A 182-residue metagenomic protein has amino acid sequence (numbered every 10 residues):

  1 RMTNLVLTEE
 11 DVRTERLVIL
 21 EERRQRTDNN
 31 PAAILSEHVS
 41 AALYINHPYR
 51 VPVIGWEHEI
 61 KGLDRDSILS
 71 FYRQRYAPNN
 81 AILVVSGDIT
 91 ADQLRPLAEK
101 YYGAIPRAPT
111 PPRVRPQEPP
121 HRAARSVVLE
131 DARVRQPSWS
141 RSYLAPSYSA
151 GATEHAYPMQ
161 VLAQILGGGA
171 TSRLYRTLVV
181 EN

Functional and structural regions predicted by a protein language model:
R1-T14, G169-A170: M16/insulysin-pitrilysin zinc metalloprotease superfamily fold
M2-L7, K100-P109: A common structural junction motif
E9, R16-L17, R24, E37 (+1 more regions): Non-catalytic, conformational "gating/processing" segments within enzyme and secreted inhibitor domains
R26-N80, A104-A150, Q164-N182: Non-catalytic beta-strand/loop surface segments
A156-Y157: Zinc-dependent metallopeptidase catalytic helix centered on the HExxH motif and its immediate flanking segment
